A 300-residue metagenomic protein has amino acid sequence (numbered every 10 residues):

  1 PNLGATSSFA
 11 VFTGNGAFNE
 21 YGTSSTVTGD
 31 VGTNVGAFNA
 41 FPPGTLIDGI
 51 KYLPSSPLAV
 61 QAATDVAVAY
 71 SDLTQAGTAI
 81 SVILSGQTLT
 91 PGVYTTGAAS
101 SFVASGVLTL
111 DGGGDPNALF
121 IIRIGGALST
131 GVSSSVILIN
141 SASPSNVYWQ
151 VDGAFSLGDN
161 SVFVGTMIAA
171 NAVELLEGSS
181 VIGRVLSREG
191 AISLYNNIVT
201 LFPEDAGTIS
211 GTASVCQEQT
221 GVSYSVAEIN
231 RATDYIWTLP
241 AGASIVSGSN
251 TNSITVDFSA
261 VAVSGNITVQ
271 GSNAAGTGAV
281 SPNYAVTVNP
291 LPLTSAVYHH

Functional and structural regions predicted by a protein language model:
P1-P203: Solvent-exposed adhesion/ligand-recognition segments of exported proteins
P203-H300: Proline- and Ser/Thr-rich low-complexity, intrinsically disordered segments
